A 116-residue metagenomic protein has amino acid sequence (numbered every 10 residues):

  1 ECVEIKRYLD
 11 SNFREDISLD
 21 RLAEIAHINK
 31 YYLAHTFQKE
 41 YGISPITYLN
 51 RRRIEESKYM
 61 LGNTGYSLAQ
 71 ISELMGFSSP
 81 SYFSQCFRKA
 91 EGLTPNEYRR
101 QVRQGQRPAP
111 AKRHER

Functional and structural regions predicted by a protein language model:
V3, R7, S11, D16-D20 (+2 more regions): Terminal helix-turn-helix DNA-binding modules in bacterial transcription factors
A23-K30, G76: Helix-turn-helix
Y32-L33, F37, Y82-F83, F87: Short hydrophobic/aromatic patch on the recognition helix
